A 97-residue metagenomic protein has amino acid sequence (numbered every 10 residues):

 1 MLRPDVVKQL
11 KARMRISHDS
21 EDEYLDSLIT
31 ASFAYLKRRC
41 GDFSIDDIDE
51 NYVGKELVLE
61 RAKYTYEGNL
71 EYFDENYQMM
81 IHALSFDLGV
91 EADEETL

Functional and structural regions predicted by a protein language model:
M1-L97: Divalent metal-cofactor coordination and adjacent catalytic microenvironments
